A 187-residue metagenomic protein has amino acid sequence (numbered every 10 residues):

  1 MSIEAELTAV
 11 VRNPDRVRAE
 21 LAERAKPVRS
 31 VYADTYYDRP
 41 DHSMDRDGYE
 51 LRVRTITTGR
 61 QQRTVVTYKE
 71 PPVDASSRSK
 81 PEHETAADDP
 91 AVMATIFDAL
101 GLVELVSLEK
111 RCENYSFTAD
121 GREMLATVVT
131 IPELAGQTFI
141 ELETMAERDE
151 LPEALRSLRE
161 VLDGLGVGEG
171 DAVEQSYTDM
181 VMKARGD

Functional and structural regions predicted by a protein language model:
M1-G121, R159, V167-D187: N-terminal strand-loop-strand beta-hairpin
I56-Q61, E133-A135, F139: Short, basic, helix/turn surface patches
N114-T138, L151: Charged, well-structured binding/catalytic surfaces in domain cores that contact anionic ligands
E143-E150: A generic structural motif
L151-V161: Short cationic/low-complexity microdomains
